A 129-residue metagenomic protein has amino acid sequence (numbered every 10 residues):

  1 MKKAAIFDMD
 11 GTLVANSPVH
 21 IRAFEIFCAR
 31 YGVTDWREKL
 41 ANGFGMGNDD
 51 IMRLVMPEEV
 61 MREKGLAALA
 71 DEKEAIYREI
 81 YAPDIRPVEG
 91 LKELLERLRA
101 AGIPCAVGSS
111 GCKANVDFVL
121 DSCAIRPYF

Functional and structural regions predicted by a protein language model:
K2-K92, E96-A101, A114, R126: N-terminal helical cap/lid subdomain that shapes the substrate entry/recognition surface in HAD-like hydrolases
D84, A106, C112-F129: Substrate-recognition "cap/lid" segment bordering the active-site pocket of phosphatases
